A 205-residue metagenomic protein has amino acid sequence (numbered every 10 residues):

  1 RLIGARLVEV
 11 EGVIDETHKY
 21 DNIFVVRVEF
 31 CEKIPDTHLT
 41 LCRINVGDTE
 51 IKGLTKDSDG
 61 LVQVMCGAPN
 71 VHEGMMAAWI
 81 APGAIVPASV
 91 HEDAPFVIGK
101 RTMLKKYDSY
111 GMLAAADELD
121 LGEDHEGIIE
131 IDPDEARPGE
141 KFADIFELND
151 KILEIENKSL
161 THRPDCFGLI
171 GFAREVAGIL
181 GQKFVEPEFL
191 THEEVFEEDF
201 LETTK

Functional and structural regions predicted by a protein language model:
R1-F200: Phosphate-backbone binding interfaces of nucleic-acid-interacting proteins
T204-K205: Extended, well-folded interaction surfaces typified by the phenylalanyl-tRNA synthetase beta subunit core
